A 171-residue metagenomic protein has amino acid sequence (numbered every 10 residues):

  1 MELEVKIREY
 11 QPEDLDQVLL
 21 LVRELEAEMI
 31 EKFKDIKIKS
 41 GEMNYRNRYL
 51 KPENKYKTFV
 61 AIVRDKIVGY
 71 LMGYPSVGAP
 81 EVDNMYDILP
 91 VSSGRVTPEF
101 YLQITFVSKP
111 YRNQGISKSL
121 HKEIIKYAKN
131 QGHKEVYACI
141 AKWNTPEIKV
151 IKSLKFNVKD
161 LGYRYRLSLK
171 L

Functional and structural regions predicted by a protein language model:
E4-L21, E31-K32, K159: A short beta-loop-alpha structural element at the N-terminal edge of CoA-dependent acyl/N-acetyltransferase catalytic
E26-R48: Conserved GNAT-fold acetyl-CoA-binding loop/helix
N47-V60, P75-E81, Y101: A short helix-loop-beta-strand connector motif used in the catalytic cores of GNAT acetyltransferases and, in some
M72-I104: Conserved acyl-donor/pantetheine-binding loop and adjacent beta-alpha core of acyl/acetyltransferases and related
V107, N113-K126, K149, S153: Conserved acetyl-CoA-binding loop-helix of GNAT-fold acetyltransferases
K109-R112, A138-I148: Conserved beta-strand-loop-alpha-helix junction that forms the acyl-donor binding cleft
K118, N130, K142-L161: Conserved active-site alpha-helix within GNAT-family acetyltransferase domains
A128-I140: Conserved GNAT acetyl-CoA-binding A-motif
